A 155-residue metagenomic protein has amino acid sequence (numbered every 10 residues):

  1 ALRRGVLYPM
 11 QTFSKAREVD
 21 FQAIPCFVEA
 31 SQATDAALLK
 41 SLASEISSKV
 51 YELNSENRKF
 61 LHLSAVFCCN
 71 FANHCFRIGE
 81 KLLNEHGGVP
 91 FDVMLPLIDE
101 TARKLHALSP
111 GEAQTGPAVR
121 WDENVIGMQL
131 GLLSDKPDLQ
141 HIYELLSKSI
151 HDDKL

Functional and structural regions predicted by a protein language model:
A1, G87-G88, S134-P137: Short, glycine- and charge-enriched coil/turn segments that flank and shape catalytic ligand pockets
A1-V19: Rossmann-like NAD(P)(H) cofactor-binding subdomain of soluble oxidoreductases
R3, E18-H106: Internal alpha-helical scaffold of NAD(P)-dependent oxidoreductase catalytic cores
Y8, H62, Q129: Histidine-centered active-site/metal-ligand motif
Q11-S14, Q22, T115, V119: Generic, ordered loop/turn and secondary-structure boundary motif
T12, D35, V125: Short, acidic Gly/Pro/Ser/Thr-rich loop/turn segments
K15-Q22, D135-D138: Short, surface-exposed loop and linker segments with low hydrophobicity and enrichment for Pro/Ser/Thr
D99-L155: Interdomain hinge/lid region at the active-site interface of Rossmann-like NAD(P)-dependent oxidoreductases
